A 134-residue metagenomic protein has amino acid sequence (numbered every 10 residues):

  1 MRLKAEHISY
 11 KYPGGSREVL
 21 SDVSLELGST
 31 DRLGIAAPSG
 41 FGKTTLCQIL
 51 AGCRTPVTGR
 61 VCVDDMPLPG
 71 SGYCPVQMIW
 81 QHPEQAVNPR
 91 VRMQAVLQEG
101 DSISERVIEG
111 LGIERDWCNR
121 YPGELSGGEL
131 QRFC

Functional and structural regions predicted by a protein language model:
M1-A5, S9-D22, S29, E114: A short, flexible loop at the N-terminus of ABC-type nucleotide-binding domains that lies
L25-L27, S71: Conserved hydrophobic segment flanking the Walker A/P-loop of ABC-type ATPase nucleotide-binding domains
A36-P38: The feature captures the beta-strand-to-loop junction immediately N-terminal to the Walker
A51: Helix-to-loop junction immediately C-terminal to a conserved catalytic motif
G59-G72, S102-I103: Conserved ABC transporter NBD signature motif
H82, P89-S104: Q-loop/switch helix immediately C-terminal to the Walker
S102-D116: Conserved ABC ATPase "signature" region
Y121-L125, E129: Conserved ABC ATPase signature
